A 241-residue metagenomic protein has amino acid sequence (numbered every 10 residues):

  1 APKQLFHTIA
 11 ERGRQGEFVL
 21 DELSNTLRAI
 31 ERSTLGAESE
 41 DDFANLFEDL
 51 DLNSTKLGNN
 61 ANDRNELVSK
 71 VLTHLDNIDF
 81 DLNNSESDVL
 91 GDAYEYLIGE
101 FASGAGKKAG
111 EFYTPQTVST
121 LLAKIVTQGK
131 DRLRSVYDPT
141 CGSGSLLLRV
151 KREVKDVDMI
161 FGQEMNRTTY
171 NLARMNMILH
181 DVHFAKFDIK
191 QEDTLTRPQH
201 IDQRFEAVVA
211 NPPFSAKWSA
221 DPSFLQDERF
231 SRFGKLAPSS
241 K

Functional and structural regions predicted by a protein language model:
A1-V126, K130-R132, A185-T194: Non-catalytic, mostly N-terminal accessory regions of nucleic-acid modification and defense proteins
N59, E86-D88, E100-A102, V154-D156 (+2 more regions): Generic detector of short, locally flexible boundary/turn motifs and exposed helical patches
A61, N83, G162-N166, A207 (+1 more regions): Hydrophobic alpha-helical scaffolding
N65, D202, S239-K241: Short, solvent-exposed loop/helix junctions and linker helices that flank or host conserved functional motifs
K108-A210, S215-K217, P222-F224: Conserved S-adenosyl-L-methionine
F214-K241: Mobile active-site "lid"/loop adjacent to the S-adenosyl-L-methionine
